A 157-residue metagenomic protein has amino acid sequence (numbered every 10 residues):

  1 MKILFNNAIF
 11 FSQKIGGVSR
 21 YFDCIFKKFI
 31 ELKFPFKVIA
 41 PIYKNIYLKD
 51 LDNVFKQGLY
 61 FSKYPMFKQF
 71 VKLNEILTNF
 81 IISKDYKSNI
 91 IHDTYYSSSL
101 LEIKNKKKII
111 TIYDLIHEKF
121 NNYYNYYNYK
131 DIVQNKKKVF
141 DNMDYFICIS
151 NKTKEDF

Functional and structural regions predicted by a protein language model:
M1-F157: Carbohydrate transferase catalytic cores enriched for Leloir-type hexosyltransferases
